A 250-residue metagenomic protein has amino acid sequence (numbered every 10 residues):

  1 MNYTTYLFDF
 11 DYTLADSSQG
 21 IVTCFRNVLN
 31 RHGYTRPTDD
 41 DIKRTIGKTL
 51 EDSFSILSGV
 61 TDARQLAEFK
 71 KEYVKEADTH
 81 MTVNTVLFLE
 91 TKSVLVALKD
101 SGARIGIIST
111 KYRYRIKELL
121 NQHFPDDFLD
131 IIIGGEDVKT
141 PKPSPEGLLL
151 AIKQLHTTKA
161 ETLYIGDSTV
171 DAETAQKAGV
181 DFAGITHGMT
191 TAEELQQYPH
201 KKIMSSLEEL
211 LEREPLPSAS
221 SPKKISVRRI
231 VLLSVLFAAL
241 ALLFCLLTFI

Functional and structural regions predicted by a protein language model:
M1-R44: Active-site neighborhood of HAD-like aspartate-dependent phosphohydrolases
N2, T79-I107, R113-K117, P145: Short, acidic loop-to-helix structural element flanking the phosphoryl-transfer center in phosphate-processing enzymes
T5, K142-A172: Conserved Lys-Pro-Asp/Glu-containing loop-to-beta segment of HAD-superfamily phosphomonoesterases, centered on
T45, D126-P141: A short, structured active-site edge motif that brings together acidic residues
I46-T79, L89, V96-A97: A metal-dependent, Asp-based hydrolase signature
L163-I203: Acidic, Mg2+-coordinating phosphoryl-transfer loop and its flanking beta/alpha structural elements, shared across
P222-A238: Juxtamembrane cytosolic/matrix-side boundary and N-terminal portion of single-pass signal-anchor/stop-transfer
L243-I250: Juxtamembrane boundary at the C-terminal end of a transmembrane helix
